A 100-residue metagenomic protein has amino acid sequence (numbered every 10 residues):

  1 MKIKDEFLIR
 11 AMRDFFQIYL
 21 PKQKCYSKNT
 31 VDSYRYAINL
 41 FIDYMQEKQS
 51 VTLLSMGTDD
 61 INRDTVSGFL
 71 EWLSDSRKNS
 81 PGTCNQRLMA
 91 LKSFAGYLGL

Functional and structural regions predicted by a protein language model:
M1-I9: Acidic, low-complexity proline/glycine-rich segments
K2-I3, D14-N29, R35, N39-L100: N-terminal core-binding DNA-recognition domain of tyrosine recombinases/integrases
